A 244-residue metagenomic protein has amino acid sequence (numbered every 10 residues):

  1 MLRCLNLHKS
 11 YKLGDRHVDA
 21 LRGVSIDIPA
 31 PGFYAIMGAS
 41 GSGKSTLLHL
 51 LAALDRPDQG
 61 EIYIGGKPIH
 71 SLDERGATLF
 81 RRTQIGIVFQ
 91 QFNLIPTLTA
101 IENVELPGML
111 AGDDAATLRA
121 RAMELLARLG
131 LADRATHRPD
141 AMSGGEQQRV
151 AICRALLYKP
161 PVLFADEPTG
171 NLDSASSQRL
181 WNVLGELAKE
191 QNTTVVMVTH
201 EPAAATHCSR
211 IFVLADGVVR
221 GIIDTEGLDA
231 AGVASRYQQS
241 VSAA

Functional and structural regions predicted by a protein language model:
L2-D216: ABC family nucleotide-binding domain
L48, A243-A244: Intrinsic low-complexity, intrinsically disordered segments enriched in polar/basic residues
V218-A243: Conserved beta-strand-loop-alpha-helix hinge in the C-terminal portion of ABC ATPase nucleotide-binding domains
